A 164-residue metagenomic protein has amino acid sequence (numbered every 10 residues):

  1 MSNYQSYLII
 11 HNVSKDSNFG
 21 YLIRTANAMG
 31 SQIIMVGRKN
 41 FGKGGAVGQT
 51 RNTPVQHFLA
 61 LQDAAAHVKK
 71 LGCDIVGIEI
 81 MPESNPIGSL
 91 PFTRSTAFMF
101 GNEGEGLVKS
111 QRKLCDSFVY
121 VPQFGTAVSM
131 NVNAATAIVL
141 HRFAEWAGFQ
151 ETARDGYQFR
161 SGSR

Functional and structural regions predicted by a protein language model:
M1-R164: Post-transcriptional modification and biogenesis factors for structured RNAs of the translation apparatus
